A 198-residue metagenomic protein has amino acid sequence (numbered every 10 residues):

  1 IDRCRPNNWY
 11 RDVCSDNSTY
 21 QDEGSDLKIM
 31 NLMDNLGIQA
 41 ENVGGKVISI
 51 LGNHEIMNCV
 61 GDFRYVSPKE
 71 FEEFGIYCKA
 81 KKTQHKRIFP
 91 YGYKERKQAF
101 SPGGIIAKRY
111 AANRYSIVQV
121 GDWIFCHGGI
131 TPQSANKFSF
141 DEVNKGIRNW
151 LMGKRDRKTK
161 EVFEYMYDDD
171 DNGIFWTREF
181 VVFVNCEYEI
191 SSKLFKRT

Functional and structural regions predicted by a protein language model:
I1-T198: Feature recognizes metal-dependent phosphohydrolase scaffolds
